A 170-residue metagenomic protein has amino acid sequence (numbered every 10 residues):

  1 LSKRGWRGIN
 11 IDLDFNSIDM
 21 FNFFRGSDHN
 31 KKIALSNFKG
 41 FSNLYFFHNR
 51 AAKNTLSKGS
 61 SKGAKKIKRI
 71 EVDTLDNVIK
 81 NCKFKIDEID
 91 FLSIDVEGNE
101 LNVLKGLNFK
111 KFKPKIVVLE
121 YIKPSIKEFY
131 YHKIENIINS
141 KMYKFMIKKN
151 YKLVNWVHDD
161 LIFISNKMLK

Functional and structural regions predicted by a protein language model:
L1-K170: Phosphate/nucleotide-binding beta-alpha loop and adjacent structural elements of enzyme active sites
